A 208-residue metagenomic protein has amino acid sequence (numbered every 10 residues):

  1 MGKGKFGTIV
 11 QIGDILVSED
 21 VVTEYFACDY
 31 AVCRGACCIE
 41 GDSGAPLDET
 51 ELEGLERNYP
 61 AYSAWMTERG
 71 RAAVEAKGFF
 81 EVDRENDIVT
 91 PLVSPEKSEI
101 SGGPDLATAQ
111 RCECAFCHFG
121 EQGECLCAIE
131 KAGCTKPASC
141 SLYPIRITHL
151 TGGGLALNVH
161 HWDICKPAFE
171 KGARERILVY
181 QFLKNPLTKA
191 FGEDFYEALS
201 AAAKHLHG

Functional and structural regions predicted by a protein language model:
M1-G208: Short loop/turn segments that flank or connect secondary-structure elements
